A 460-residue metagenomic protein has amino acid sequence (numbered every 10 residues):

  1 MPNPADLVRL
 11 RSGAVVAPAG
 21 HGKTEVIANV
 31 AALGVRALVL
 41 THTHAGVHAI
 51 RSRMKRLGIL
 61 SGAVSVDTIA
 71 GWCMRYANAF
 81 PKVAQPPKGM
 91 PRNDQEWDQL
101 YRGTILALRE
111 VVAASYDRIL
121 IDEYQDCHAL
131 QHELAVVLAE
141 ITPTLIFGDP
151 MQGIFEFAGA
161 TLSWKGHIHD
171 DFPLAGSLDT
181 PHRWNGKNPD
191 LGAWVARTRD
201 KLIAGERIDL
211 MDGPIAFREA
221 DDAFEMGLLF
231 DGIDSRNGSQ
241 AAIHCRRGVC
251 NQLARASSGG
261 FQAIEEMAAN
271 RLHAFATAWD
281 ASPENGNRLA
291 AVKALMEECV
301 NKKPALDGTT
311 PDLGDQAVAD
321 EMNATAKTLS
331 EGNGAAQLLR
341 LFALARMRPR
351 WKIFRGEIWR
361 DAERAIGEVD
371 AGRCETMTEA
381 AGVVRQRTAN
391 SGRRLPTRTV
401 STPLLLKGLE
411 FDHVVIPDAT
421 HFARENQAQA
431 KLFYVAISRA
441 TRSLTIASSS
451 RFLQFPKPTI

Functional and structural regions predicted by a protein language model:
M1-I460: The feature marks helicase ATPase cores and/or their adjacent C-terminal helical subdomains in SF1/SF2/AAA+ helicases
